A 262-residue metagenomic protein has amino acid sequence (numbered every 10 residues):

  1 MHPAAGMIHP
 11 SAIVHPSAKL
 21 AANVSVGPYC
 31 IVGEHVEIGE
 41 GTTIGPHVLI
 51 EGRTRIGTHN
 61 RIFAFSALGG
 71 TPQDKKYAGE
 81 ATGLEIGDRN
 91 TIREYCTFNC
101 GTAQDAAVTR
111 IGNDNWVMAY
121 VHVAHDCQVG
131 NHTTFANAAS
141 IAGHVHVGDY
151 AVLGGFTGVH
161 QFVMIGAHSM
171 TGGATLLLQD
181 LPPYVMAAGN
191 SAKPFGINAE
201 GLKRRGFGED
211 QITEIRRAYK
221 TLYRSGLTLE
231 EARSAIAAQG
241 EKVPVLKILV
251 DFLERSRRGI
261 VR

Functional and structural regions predicted by a protein language model:
M1-S11, P16-S17, A22-N23, H59 (+6 more regions): Terminal amphipathic alpha-helical/low-complexity segments used for targeting or macromolecular assembly
M7-A188, A192-K193: Structural signal for interior beta-strand "rungs" in well-ordered beta-sheet cores of soluble enzyme domains
